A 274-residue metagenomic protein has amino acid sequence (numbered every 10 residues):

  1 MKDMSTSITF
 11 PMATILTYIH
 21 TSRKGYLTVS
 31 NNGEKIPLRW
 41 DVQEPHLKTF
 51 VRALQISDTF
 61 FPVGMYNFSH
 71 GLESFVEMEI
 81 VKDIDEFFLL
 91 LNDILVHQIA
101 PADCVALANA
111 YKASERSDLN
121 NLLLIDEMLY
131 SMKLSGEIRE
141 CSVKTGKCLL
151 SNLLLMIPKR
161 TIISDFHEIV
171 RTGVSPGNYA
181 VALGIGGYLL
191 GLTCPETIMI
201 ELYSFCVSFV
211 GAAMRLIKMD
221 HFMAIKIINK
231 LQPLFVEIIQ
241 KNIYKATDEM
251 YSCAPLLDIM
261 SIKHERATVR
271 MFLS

Functional and structural regions predicted by a protein language model:
S5-S7: Low-acidity, Ser/Thr- and Arg-rich intrinsically disordered low-complexity segments
T49-S117: Glycine/small-residue-rich interface belts in oligomeric ring/scaffold proteins and their assembly partners
C104-V105, N109, R116-G187: Internal, conserved structured core segments that host functional sites
I169-I217: A contiguous pocket-lining binding segment that forms or flanks enzyme active sites
Y203-S274: C-terminal auxiliary extensions adjacent to catalytic cores
